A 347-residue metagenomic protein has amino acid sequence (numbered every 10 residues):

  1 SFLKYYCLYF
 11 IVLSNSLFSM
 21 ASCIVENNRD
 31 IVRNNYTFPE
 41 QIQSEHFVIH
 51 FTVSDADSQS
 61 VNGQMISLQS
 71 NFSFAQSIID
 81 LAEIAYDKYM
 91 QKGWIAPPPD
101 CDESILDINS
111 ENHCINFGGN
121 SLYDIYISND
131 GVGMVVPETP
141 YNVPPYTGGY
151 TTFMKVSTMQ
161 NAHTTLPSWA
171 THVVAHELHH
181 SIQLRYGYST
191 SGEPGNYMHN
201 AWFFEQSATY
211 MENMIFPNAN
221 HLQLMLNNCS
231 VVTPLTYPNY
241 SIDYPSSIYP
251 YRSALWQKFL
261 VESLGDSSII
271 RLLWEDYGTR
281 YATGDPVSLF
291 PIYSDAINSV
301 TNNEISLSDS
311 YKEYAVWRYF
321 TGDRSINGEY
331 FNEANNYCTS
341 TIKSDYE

Functional and structural regions predicted by a protein language model:
S1-C7: Bacterial N-terminal signal peptides that target proteins for export
S14-S19: N-terminal signal peptide c-region/cleavage motif recognized by signal peptidases
M20-F47, S54, E347: N-terminal low-structure segments adjacent to metalloprotease catalytic domains across cellular compartments
E45-N200, S207, N218-A219: Juxtacatalytic substrate-recognition/specificity segment
F72-A75, P238-S247, K258, W274-Y277: Active-site rim elements
Y126, P194-S247: Post-HExxH zinc-binding segment in Zn-dependent metallohydrolases
Y249-T283: Contiguous mid-protein beta-loop-alpha structural module that forms a pocket-lining wall or clamp of enzyme active
R280-E347: Beta/coil-rich, acidic/histidine-enriched accessory regions frequently appended to metallopeptidases
